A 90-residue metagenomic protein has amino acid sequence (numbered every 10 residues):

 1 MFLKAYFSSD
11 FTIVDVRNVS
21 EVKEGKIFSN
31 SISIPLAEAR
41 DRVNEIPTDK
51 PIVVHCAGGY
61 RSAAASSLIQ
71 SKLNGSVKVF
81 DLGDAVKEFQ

Functional and structural regions predicted by a protein language model:
M1-T12, V16-Q90: Rhodanese-like catalytic fold shared by cysteine-dependent sulfurtransferases and DSP/PTP-type phosphatases
